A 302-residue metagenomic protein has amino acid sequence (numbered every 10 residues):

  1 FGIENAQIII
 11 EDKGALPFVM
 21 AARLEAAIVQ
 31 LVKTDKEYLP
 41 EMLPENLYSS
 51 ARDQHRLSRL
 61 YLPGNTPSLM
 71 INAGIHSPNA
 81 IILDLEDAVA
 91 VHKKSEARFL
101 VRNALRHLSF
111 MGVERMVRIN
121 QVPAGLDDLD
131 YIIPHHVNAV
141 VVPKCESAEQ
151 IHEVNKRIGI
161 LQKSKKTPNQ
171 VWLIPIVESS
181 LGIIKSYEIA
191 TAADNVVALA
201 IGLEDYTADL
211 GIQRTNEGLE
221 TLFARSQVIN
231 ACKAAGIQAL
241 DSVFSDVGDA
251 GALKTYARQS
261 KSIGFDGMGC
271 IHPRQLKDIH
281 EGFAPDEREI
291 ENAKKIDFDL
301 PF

Functional and structural regions predicted by a protein language model:
F1-I3: A short, structured beta-strand/loop element
A6-Q7, G267: A short linear hydrophobic-aromatic micro-motif
I8-D35: C-terminal structural segments of small proteins and small subunits
E25-A26, Q30-F302: Expand to "…catalyze enediolate/carbanion chemistry for C-C bond making/breaking, isomerization, decarboxylation
